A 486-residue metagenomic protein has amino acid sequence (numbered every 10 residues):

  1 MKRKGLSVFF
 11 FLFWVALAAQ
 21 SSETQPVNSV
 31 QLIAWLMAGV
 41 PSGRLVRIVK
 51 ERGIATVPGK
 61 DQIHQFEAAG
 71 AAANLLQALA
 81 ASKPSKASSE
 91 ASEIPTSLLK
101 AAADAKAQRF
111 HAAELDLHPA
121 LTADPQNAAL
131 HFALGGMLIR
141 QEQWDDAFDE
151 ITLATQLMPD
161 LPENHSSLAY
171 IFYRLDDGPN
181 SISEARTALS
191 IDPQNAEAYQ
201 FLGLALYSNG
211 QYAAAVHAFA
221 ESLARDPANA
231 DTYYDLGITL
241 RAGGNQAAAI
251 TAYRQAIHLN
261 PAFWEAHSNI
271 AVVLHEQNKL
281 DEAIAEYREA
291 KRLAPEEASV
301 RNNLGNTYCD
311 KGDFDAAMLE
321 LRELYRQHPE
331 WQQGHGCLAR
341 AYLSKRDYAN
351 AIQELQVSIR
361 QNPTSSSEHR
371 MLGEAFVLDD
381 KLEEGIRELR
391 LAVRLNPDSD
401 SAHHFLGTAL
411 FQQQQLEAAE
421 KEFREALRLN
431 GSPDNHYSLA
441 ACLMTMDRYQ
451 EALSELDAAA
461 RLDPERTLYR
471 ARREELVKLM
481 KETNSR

Functional and structural regions predicted by a protein language model:
S7-A16: Bacterial N-terminal signal peptides
A19-T122, A129, A133-G136, R140: General marker for long, soluble alpha-helical cores
I94, A128-A129, P162-E163, A196-E197 (+8 more regions): Helix-start (N-cap) detector for alpha-helical repeat units in TPR-like alpha-solenoids, especially tetratricopeptide
Q108-L115, Q141-L153, R174-T187, S208-E221 (+10 more regions): Structural signature of tandem alpha-helical TPR/SEL1-like repeats, specifically the intra-repeat loop/turn
A123, L157, I191, R225 (+7 more regions): Structural marker of alpha-solenoid helical repeat scaffolds
T445, L453-R486: Terminal, low-structured helical/coil segments at or just beyond the last alpha-helical repeat
